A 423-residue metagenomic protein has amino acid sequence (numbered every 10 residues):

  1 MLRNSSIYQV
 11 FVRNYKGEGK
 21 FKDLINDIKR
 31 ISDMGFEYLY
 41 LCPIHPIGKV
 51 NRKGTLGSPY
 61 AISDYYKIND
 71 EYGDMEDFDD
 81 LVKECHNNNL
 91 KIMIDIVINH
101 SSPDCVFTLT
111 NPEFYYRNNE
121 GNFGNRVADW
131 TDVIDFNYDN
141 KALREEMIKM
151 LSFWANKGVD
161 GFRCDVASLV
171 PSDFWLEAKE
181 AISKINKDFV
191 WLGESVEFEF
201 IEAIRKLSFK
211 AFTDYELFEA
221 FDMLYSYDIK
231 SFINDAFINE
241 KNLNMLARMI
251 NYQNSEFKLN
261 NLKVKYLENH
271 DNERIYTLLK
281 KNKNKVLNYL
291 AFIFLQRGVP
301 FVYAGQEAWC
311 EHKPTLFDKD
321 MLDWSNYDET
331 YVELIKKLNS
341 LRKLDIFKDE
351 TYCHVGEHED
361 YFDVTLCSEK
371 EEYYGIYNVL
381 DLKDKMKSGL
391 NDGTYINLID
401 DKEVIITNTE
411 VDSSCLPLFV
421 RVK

Functional and structural regions predicted by a protein language model:
M1-E37, P43-K157, E177-I185, I201-E202: Substrate-binding/active-site clefts of carbohydrate-active enzymes
M1-Y40, P46, D79, E84 (+6 more regions): Carbohydrate-interacting/catalytic domains
S6-Y8, L39-L41, I92-I94, F162 (+3 more regions): Hydrophobic faces of well-ordered beta-strands that scaffold small-molecule active sites in alpha/beta enzyme cores
K20-D23, G73-D77, A142-E146, V170 (+5 more regions): Soluble or luminal CAZymes and related metallo-dependent hydrolases
D33, F153-G158, F257, L295-Q296 (+1 more regions): Alpha-helix termination/capping residues and helix-transition junctions
Y40-K53, I96-D104, D165-P171, S195-F198 (+2 more regions): Short, solvent-exposed turn/loop segments enriched in Gly/Ser/Thr/Pro and often Arg
D165-K258, K263, F292, W309-L341 (+4 more regions): Active-site-proximal helices and loops of the catalytic beta/alpha 8
F257-K280: Active-site clefts of carbohydrate-active enzymes
